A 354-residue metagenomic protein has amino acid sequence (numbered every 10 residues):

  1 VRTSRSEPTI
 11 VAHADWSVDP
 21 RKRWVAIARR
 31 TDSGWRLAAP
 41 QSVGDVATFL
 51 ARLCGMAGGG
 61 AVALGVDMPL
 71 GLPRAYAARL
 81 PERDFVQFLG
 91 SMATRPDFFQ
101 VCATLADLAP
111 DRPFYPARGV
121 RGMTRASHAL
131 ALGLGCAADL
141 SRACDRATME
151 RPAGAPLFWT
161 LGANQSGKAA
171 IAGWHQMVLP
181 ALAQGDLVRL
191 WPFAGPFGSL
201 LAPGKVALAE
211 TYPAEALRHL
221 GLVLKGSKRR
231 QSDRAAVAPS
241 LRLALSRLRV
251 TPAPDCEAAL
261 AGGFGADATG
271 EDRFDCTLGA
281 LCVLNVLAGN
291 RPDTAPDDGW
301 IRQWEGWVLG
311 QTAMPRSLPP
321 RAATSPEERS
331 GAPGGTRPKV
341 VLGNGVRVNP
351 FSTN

Functional and structural regions predicted by a protein language model:
R2-A12, W16-E328, P338: RNase H-like (RuvC/DEDD) metal-dependent nuclease/polynucleotide-processing core
G335-R337, R347: Short, low-complexity intrinsically disordered segments enriched in A/P/G/S/L with frequent Arg, especially at protein
